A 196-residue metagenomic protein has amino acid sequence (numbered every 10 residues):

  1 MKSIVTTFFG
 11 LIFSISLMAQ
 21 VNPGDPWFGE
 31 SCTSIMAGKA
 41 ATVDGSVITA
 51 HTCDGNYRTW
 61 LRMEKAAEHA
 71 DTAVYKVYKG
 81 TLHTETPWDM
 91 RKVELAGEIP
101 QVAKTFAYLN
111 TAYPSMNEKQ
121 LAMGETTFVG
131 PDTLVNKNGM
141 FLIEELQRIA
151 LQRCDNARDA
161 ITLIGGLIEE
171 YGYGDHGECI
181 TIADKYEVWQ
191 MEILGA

Functional and structural regions predicted by a protein language model:
M1-V21: Bacterial Sec-dependent N-terminal signal peptides
V21-L142, L163-A196: A contiguous strand-loop segment
T133-K137, E145-C154: Second-shell loop/turn segments in exported
A160: Aromatic- and Gly/Pro-rich donor/ligand-binding loops that form nucleotide- or phosphate-bearing donor binding pockets
